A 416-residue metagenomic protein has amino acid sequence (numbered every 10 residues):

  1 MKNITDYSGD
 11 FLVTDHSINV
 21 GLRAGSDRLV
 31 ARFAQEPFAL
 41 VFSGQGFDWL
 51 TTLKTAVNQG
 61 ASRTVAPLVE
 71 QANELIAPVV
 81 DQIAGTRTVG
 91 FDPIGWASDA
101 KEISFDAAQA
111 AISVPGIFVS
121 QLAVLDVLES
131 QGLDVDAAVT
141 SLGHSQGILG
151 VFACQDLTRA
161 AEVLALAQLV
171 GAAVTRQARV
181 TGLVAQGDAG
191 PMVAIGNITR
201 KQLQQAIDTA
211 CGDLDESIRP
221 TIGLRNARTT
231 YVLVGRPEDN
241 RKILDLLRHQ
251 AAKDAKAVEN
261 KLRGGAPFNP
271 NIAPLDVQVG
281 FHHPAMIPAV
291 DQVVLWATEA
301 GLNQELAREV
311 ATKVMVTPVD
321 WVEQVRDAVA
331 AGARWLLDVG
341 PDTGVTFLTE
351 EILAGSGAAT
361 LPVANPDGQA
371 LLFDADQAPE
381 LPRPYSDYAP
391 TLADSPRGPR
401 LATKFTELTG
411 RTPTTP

Functional and structural regions predicted by a protein language model:
K2-L133, A137-A138, G280-P416: Acyltransferase/transacylase module recognition
V41-G44, G143, G196, G223-R225 (+2 more regions): Short beta-strand segments
A123, L149-Q155: Stable alpha-helical structural segments in soluble proteins, enriched in small hydrophobic residues
D136-T140, G190, I218-P220, P270 (+2 more regions): Residue-level recognition of the N-termini of beta-strands and the immediately preceding loop/turn
V139-G147, V151: Gly/Ala-rich beta-loop-alpha elbow adjacent to hydrolase catalytic centers
A153-T317: Alpha/beta catalytic cores of group-transfer enzymes, especially the acyltransferase/condensing modules of polyketide
